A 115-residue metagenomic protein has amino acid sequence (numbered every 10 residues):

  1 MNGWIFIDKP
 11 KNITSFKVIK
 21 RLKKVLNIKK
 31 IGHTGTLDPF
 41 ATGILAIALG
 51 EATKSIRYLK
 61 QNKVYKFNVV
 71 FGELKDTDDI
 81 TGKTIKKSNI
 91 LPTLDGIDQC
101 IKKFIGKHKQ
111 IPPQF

Functional and structural regions predicted by a protein language model:
M1-F115: Catalytic/RNA-binding core of pseudouridine synthases
